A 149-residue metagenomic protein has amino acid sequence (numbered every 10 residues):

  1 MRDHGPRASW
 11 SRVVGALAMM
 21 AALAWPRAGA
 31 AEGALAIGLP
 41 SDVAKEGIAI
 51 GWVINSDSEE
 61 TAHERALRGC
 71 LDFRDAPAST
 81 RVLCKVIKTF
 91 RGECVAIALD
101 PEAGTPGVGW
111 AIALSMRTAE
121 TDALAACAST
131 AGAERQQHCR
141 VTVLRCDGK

Functional and structural regions predicted by a protein language model:
R2-A16: Bacterial N-terminal signal peptides that target proteins for export
R2-G5, R27-K149: Secreted/extracellular ectodomain signature
V14-A24: Bacterial N-terminal signal peptides
